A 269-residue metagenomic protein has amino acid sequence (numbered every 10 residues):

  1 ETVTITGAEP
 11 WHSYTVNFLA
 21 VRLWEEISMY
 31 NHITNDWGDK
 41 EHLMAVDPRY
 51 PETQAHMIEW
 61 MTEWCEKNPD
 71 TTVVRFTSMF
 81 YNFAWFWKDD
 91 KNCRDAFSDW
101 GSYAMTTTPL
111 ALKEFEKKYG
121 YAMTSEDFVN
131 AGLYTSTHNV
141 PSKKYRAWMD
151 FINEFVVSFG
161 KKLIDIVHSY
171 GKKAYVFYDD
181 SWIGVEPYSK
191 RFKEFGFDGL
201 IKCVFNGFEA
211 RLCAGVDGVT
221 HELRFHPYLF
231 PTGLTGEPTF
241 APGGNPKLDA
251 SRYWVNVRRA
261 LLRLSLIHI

Functional and structural regions predicted by a protein language model:
E1-E194, L212: Polysaccharide-binding and catalytic clefts of secreted carbohydrate-active enzymes
R22-V46, V216-K247: Active-site clefts of carbohydrate-active enzymes
E66, F192, A210-T220, L261-L262: Acidic (Asp/Glu)-rich catalytic clusters
T72, K172, L248, W254 (+2 more regions): ATP/nucleotide-binding catalytic cores
T77-S78, F177-S181, K202-N206, F225-Y228: Structural motif
D89, D99, G243-A250, N256-A260: An N-terminal assembly and electron-transfer interface module characteristic of large anaerobic redox and radical
F195, G199-L200: Short, low-complexity, polybasic intrinsically disordered segments
H268-I269: Conserved small/polar residues in nucleotide/adenosyl-binding loops
